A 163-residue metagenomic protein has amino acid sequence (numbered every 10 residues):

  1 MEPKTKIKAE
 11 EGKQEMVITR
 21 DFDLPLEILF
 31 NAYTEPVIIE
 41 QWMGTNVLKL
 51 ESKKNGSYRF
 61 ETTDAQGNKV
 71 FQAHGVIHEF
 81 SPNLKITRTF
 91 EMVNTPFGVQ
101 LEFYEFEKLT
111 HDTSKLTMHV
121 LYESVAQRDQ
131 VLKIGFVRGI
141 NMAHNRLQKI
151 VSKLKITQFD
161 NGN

Functional and structural regions predicted by a protein language model:
M1-N46: Hydrophobic ligand-binding cavity/cleft-lining segments
E15, M92-R138: Beta-strand/loop substructures that line and gate deep hydrophobic ligand-binding cavities in soluble
V17-I18, P36-Q72, D160-N163: Short beta-edge strand/loop motif at the mouth of beta-sheet-based domains
R20, V47-L48, Q72-E79, F90 (+1 more regions): Hydrophobic/aromatic beta-strand elements that line small-molecule binding cavities or substrate pockets in beta-rich
L26, S52-K53, H78-L84, E105-K115: A short, structured loop/turn motif at beta-sheet edges
L29-F30, I39, Y58-F60, I77 (+4 more regions): Hydrophobic pocket/interface hotspot
R59-M92: Helix-adjacent hinge/juxtasegments
E123-N163: A conserved amphipathic terminal alpha-helix motif
